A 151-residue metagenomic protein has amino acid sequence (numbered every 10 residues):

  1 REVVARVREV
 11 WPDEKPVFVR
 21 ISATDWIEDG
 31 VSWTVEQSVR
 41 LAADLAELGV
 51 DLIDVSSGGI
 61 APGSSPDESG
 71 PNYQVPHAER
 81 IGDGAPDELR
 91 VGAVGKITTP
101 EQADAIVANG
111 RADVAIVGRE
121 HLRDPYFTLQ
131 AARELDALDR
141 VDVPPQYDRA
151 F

Functional and structural regions predicted by a protein language model:
R1-F151: Flavin-dependent oxidoreductase catalytic cores
